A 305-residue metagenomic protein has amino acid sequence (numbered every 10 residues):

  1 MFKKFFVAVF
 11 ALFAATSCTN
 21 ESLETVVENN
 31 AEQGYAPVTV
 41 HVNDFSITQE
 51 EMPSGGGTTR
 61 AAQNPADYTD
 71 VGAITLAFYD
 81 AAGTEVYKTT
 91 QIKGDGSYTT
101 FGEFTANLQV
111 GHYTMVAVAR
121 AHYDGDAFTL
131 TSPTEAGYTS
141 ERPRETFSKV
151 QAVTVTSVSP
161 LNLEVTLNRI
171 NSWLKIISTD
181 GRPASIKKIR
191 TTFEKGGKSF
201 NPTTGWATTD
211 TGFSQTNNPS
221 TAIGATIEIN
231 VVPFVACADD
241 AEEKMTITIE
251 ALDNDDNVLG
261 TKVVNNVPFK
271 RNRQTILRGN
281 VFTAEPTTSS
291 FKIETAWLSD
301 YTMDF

Functional and structural regions predicted by a protein language model:
M1-F6: Bacterial N-terminal signal peptides that target proteins for export
A14-S17: C-terminal motif of bacterial Sec signal peptides marking the signal peptidase cleavage site
T19-S22: Bacterial signal peptide processing site
E24-V26, T39-D67, S178-G181: Short amphipathic, basic-aromatic surface patches that mediate peripheral association with negatively charged
A31-V40, S172-L174: Structural beta-strand segments of beta-rich domains
Q33, T69-V71, L167-N171, A184: Short, surface-exposed loop/turn motifs at beta-strand boundaries within globular domains
R60-L130, S185-R273, S299-F305: Tryptophan-paired
A136-I170, K175-T179, K262-F305: Extracellular beta-sheet/turn segments enriched in Thr/Pro/Gly and aliphatic residues
